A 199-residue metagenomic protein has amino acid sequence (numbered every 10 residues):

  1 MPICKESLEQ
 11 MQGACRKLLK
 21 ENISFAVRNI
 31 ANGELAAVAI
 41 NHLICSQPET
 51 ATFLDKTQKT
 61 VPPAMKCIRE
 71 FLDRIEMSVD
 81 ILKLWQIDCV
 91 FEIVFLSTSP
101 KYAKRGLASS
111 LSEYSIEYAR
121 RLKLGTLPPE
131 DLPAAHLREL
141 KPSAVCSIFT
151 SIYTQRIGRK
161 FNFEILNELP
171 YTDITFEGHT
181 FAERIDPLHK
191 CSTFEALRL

Functional and structural regions predicted by a protein language model:
M1-S24, N29-I30, I40: Active-site rim helix/loop that mediates acceptor-substrate recognition in acyltransferases
I23-A26, V38, F95, F194: Short hydrophobic/aromatic beta-strand element in the GNAT-like acyltransferase core that lines or flanks the acyl-donor
R28-I30, N41-I44, L96-S99, S110 (+3 more regions): Structured beta-strand/turn binding interfaces of compact recognition modules in eukaryotic regulators
E34-A103, L127-A134, N167-K190: Conserved acyl-donor/pantetheine-binding loop and adjacent beta-alpha core of acyl/acetyltransferases and related
I87-I93, A119-T150, K160: Conserved GNAT acetyl-CoA-binding A-motif
K104-S112: Glycine-rich acyl-CoA binding loop
E113, E117: Alpha/beta-hydrolase active-site loop
H136-K141, V145-R198: Accessory, usually C-terminal, subdomains that scaffold auxiliary metal cofactors
